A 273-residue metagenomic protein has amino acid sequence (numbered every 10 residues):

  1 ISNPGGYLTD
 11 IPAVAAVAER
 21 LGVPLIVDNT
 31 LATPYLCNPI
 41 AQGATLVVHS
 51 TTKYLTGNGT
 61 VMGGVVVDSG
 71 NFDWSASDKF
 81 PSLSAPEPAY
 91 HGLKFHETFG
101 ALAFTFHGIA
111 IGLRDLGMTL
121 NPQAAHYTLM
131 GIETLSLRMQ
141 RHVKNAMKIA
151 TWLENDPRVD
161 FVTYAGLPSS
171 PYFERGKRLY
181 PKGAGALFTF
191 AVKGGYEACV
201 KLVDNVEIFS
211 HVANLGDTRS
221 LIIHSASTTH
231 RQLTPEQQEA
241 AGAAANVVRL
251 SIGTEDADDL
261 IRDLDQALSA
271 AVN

Functional and structural regions predicted by a protein language model:
I1-D156: Conserved PLP-enzyme active-site core in the AAT-like
S2, D10-I11, R138, D204 (+1 more regions): PLP-dependent enzyme catalytic core of the Aspartate aminotransferase-like
P24, L46, F161, L187 (+1 more regions): Structural preference for beta-strand elements that scaffold enzyme active sites
C37, T151, V200, D258-R262: Alpha-helical elements of the RecA-like P-loop NTPase motor core of helicases
G59-T60, K182-A184, A243-N246: Short glycine-enriched loop/turn motifs at secondary-structure junctions
V67, T189-A191, S251-G253: Short hydrophobic/aromatic beta-strand micro-patches that form the beta-sheet surface supporting nucleotide- or nucleic
N71-F72, S169, K193-G195, S227-T228 (+1 more regions): Short, glycine-/Ser/Thr-/acidic-enriched flexible segments
L116-N121, A125, M130, T134 (+4 more regions): Conserved small-domain helix->loop->beta segment predominantly found in fold-type I
